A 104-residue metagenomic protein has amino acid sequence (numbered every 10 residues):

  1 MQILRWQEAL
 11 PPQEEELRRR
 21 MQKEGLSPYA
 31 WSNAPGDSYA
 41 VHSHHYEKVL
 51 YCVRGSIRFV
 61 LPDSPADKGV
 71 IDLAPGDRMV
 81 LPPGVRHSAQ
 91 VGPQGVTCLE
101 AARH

Functional and structural regions predicted by a protein language model:
M1-W31, A40: A short, N-terminal "cap"/entry segment at the start of jelly-roll beta-barrel domains of the cupin/DSBH fold
R18-R20, S38-H44, V60-L61, V70-I71 (+1 more regions): Short histidine-centered beta-strand/loop micro-motifs that create catalytic or ligand/metal-coordination sites
N33, S43-F59, D63: Short, conserved beta-strand element in jelly-roll/cupin
P35, H45-Y46, D77, V85-R86 (+1 more regions): A generic "binding-loop/recognition-motif" signal
S64-P83: Short acidic-glycine-tyrosine-enriched beta hairpin
P83-H104: Ligand-binding loop in jelly-roll beta-barrel domains
